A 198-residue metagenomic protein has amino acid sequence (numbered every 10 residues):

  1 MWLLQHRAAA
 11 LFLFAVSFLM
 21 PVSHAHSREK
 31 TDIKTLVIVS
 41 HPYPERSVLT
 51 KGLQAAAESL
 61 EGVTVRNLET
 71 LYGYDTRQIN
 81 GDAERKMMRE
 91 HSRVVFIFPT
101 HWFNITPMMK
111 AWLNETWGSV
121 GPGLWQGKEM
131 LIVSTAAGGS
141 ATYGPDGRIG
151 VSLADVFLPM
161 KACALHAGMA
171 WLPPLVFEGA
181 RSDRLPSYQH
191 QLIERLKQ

Functional and structural regions predicted by a protein language model:
M1-A10: Bacterial N-terminal signal peptides that target proteins for export
F14-P122, I193-K197: N-terminal beta1-alpha1-beta2 submodule of the flavodoxin-like/Rossmannoid cofactor-binding fold
I33-L36, Q54-L60, D75, P159-Q198: Glycine-rich phosphate/pyrophosphate-binding loop and the adjoining helix
V39-H41, S134-A136, V176: Short loop/turn segments at strand-loop or loop-helix junctions that form parts of catalytic or ligand-binding pockets
Y72-D75, N104, P145-I149, F177-R181: Surface-exposed cleft-lining segments at the edges of enzyme active sites
H101-W102, A137-G139, A180: Solvent-exposed loop/turn segments at secondary-structure junctions within structured extracellular/periplasmic domains
L124-Q126: Short helix-terminating capping/connector loops at secondary-structure junctions
E129-L172: Short, glycine-/small-residue-rich phosphate/pyrophosphate-handling segment
